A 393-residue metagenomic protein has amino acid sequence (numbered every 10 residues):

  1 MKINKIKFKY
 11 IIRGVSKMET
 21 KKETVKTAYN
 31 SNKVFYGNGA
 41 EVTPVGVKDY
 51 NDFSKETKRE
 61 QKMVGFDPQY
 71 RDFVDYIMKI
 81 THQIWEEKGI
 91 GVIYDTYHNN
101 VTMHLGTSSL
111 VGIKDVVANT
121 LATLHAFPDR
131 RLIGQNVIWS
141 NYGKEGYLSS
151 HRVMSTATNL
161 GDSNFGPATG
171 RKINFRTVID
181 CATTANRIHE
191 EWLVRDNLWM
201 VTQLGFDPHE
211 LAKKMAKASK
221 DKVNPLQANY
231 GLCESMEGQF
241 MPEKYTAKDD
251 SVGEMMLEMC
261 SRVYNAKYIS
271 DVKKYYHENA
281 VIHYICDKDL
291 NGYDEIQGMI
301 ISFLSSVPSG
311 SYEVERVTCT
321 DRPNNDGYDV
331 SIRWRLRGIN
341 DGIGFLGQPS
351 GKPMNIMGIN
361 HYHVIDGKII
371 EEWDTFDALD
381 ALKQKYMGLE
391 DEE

Functional and structural regions predicted by a protein language model:
I6-G14, M18-E393: C-terminal and inter-domain tail/linker signature
